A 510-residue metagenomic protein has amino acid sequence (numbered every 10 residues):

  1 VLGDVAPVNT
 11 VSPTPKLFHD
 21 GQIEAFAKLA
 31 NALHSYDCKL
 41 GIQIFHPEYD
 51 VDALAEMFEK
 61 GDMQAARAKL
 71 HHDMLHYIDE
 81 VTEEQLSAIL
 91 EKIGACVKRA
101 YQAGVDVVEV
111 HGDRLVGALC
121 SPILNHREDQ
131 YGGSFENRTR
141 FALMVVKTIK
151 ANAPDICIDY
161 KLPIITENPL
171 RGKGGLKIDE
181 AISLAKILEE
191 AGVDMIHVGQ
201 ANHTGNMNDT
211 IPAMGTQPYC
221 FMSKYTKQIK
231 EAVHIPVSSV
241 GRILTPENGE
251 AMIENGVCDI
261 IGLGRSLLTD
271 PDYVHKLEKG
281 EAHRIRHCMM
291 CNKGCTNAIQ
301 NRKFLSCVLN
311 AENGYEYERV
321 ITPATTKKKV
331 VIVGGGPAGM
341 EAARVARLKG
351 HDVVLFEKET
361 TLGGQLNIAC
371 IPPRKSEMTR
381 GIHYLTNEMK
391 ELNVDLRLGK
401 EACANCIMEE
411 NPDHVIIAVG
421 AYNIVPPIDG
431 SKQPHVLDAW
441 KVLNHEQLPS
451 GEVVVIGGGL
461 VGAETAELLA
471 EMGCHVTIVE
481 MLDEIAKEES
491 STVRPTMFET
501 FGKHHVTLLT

Functional and structural regions predicted by a protein language model:
V1-V333, P337, E341-L348, D352-V353 (+1 more regions): Flavin-dependent oxidoreductase catalytic cores
D37-C38, I156, I235, P412 (+2 more regions): A short helix->loop->beta-strand "cap" motif at the edges of active sites that frequently abuts
I42, S239, L355, L396-L398 (+2 more regions): A structural preference for short, hydrophobic beta-strand core positions in alpha/beta folds
D209-G215, D259, L366-R374, M481-A486: Short beta-alpha connecting loops at secondary-structure transitions that line or flank enzyme active sites
D272-C288, K400-A421: Small-residue-rich anion-binding loops in enzyme active sites
K327-F356, L362, R397-N411, V419-H435 (+2 more regions): Rossmann-like dinucleotide/flavin-binding elements
G364-P412, E489-T510: N-terminal Rossmann-like dinucleotide/flavin-binding domain of flavoprotein oxidoreductases that bind FAD/FMN
